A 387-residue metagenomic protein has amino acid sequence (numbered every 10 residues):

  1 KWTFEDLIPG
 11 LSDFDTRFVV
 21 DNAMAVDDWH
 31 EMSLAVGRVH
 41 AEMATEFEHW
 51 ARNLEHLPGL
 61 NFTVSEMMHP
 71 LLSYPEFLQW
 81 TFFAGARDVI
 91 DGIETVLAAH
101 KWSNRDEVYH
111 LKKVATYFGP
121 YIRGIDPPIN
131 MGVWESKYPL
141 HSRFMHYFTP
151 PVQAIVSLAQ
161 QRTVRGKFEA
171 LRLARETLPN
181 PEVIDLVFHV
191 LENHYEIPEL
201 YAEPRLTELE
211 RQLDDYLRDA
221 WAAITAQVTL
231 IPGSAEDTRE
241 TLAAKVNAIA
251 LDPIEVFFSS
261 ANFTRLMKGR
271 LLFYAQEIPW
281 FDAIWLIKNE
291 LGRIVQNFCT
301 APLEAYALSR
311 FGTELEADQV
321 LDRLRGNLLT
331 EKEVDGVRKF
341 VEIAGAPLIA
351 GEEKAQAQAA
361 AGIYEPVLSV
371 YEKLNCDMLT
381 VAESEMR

Functional and structural regions predicted by a protein language model:
K1-F14, F18-V26: Active-site nucleotide-donor binding segment shared across nucleotidyl transfer reactions
E5, G132, Q161-R162, N193-P204 (+2 more regions): Short loop/turn hinge sites at secondary-structure boundaries
P9-G10, H30, R162: General "foldedness" signal
V26-H146, R172-D185, V190-A283, D318 (+1 more regions): Conserved NTP/Mg2+-binding pocket subregion across the NTase superfamily
A86-R87, E94, S157-Q161, E176-N180 (+2 more regions): Glycine-centered secondary-structure boundary/capping sites
N130-R165, L271-A317, D322-G326: Hydrophobic alpha-helical packing segments in soluble, helical-rich domains
Q161-E196, Y306-K339: Short, charged amphipathic alpha-helical segments flanked by flexible coils
E210, Y216-V256, A275-E277, D282 (+3 more regions): Charge-dense, extended regions
